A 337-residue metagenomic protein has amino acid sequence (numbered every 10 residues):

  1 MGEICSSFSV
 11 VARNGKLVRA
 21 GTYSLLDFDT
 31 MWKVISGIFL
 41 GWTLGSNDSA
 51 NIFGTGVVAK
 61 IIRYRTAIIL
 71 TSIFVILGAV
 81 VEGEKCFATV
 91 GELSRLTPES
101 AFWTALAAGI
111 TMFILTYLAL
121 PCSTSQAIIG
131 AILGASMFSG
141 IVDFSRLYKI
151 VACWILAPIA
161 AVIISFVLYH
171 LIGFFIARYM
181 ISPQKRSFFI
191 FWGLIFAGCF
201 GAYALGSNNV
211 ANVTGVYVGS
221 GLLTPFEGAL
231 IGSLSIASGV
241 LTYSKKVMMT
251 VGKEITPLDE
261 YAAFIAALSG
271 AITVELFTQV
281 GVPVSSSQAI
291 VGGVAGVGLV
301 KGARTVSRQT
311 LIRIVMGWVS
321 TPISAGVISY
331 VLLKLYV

Functional and structural regions predicted by a protein language model:
E3, A12-R13, A20: A cross-taxon signal for low-complexity, glycine/charged-rich
C5, G21-V337: Multi-pass alpha-helical transmembrane bundle typical of ion/small-solute transporters and intramembrane aspartyl
